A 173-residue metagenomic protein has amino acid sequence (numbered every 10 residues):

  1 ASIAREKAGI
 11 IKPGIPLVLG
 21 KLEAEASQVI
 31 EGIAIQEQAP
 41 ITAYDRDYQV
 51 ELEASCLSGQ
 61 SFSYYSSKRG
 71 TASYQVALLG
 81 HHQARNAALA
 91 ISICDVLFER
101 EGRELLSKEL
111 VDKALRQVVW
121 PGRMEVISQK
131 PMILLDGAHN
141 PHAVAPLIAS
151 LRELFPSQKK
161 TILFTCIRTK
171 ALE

Functional and structural regions predicted by a protein language model:
A1-S2, Y65-E173: Nucleotide phosphate-binding/pyrophosphate-handling subdomain across enzymes that bind or process nucleotide phosphates
A1-S73, I91-L97, E101-E109: Acidic, Mg2+-coordinating active-site environments of NTP-dependent enzymes
